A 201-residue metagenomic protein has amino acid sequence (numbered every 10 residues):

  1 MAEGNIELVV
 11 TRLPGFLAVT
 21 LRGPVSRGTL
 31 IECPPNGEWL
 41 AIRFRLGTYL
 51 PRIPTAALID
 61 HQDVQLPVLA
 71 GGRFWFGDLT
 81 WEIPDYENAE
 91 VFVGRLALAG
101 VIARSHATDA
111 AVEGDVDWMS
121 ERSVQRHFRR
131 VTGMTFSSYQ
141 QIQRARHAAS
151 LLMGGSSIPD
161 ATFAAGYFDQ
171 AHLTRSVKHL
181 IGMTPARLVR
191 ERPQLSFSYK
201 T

Functional and structural regions predicted by a protein language model:
M1-E121, V131-T135, M153, S157-F168 (+2 more regions): Alpha-helical bundle regulatory/interaction domains
V101-A103, Q143-R146: Short, conserved phosphate-binding/catalytic loop or strand-edge motifs used in phosphoryl-/nucleotidyl-transfer
E121, I142-A145, Q170: Short alpha-helical patches at coil-to-helix transitions and adjacent helical residues in well-structured domains
F128, T132, R144, A148-A149 (+3 more regions): Short hydrophobic clusters on alpha-helical segments that form packing/core surfaces in small helical domains
Q141-I142, I158: Short alpha-helical transmembrane interface motifs in multi-pass membrane proteins
